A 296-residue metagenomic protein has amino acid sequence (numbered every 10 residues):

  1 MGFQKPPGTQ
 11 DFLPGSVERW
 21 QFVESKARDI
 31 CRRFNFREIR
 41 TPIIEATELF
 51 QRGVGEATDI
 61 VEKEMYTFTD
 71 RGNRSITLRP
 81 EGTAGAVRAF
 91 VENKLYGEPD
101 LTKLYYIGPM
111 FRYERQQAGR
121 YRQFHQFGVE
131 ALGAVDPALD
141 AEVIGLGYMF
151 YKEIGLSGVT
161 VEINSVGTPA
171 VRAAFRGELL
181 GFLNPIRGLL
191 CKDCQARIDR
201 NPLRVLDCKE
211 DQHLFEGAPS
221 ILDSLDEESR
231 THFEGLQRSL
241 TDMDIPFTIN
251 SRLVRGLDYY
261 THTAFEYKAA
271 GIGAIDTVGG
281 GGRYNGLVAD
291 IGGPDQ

Functional and structural regions predicted by a protein language model:
M1-Q296: TRNA-recognition modules of translation machinery and tRNA-sensing kinases, especially anticodon-binding
